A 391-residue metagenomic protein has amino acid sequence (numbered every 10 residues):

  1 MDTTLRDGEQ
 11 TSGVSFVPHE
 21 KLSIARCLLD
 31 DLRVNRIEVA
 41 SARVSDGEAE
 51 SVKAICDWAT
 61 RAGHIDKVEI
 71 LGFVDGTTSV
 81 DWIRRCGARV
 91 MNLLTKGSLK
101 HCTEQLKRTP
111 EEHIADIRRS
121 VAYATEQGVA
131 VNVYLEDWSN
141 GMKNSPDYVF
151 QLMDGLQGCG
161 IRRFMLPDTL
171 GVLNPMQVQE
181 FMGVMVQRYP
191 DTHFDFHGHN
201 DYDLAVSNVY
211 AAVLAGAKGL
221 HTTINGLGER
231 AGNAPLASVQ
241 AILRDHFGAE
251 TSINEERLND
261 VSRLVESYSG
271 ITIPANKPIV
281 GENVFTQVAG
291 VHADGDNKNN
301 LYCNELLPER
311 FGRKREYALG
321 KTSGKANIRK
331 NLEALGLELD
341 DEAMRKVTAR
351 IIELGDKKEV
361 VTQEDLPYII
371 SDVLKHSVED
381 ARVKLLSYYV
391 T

Functional and structural regions predicted by a protein language model:
D2-R6, G248-T391: A mid-to-C-terminal "edge-of-domain" accessory segment
R6-D7, T11-R36, A54-G63, G76-T192 (+1 more regions): Alpha/beta enzyme core
V14, S41-A42, F73, P110 (+8 more regions): Hydrophobic alpha-helical scaffolding
L22-R26, A49-D57, R118, F150-D154 (+9 more regions): Predominant activation on well-ordered alpha-helical scaffold segments within soluble catalytic domains
D30-V34, D57-T60, A122-V129, D154-R162 (+8 more regions): Generic secondary-structure signature for well-ordered alpha-helical cores
A40, L71, L94, Y134-E136 (+5 more regions): Generic beta-strand/beta-sheet core signal
E69-D75: Beta-alpha junction/loop-to-helix N-cap segments that form part of ligand/metal-binding clefts
L170-L173, E180-N304: Catalytic alpha/beta core domains of metabolic enzymes, predominantly
